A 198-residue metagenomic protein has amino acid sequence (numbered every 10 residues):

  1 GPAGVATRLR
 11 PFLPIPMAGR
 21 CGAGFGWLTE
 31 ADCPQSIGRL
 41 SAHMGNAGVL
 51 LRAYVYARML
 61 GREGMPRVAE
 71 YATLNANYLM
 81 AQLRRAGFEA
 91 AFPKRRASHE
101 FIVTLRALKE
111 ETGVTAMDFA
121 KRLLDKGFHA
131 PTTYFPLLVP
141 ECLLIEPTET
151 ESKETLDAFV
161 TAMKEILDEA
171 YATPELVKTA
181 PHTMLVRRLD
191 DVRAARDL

Functional and structural regions predicted by a protein language model:
G1-G19: Active-site PLP attachment segment
P2, N46, R62: Gly/Ser/Thr-rich helix-start
V5, V49, M65: Short, electropositive, low-hydrophobicity segments enriched in small/polar residues
A6, Y54-M59: Short glycine/serine- and small hydrophobic-enriched flexible loop segments
P14-L28, P34: Gly/Pro-rich active-site capping loops and adjacent beta-alpha segments that organize cofactor/substrate pockets
L28-L40, A57-L198: Non-catalytic terminal extensions of PLP-dependent enzymes
S41-R52: PLP-dependent aminotransferase class I/II
